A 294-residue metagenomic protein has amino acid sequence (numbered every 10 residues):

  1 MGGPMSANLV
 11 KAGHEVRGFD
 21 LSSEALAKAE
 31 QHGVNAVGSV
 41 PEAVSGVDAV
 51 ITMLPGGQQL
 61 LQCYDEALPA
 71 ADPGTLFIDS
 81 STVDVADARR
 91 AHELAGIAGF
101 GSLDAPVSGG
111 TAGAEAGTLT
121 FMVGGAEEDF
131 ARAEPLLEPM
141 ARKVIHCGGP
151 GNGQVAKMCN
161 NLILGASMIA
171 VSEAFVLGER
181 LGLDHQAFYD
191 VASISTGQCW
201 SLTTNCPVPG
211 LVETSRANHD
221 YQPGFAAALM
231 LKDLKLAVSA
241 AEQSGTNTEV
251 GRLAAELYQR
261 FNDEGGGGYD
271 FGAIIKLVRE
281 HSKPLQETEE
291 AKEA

Functional and structural regions predicted by a protein language model:
M1-M53, A71-T75, T111, H146: NAD(P)+-binding Rossmann beta1-loop-alpha1 motif at the extreme N-terminus of oxidoreductases
M5-L9, A91, L136, L177: Hydrophobic residues within alpha-helices that form the first helical element adjacent to the glycine-rich loop
V16, A36, G101-L103, V144 (+2 more regions): Hydrophobic beta-strand scaffold residues
V40-L103: Rossmann-fold NAD(P) dinucleotide-binding segment
C63, V83-L162: Rossmann-fold dinucleotide-binding core
N152-L285: Helical "substrate-binding/catalytic lid" subdomain of Rossmann-like NAD(P)-dependent dehydrogenases/reductases
